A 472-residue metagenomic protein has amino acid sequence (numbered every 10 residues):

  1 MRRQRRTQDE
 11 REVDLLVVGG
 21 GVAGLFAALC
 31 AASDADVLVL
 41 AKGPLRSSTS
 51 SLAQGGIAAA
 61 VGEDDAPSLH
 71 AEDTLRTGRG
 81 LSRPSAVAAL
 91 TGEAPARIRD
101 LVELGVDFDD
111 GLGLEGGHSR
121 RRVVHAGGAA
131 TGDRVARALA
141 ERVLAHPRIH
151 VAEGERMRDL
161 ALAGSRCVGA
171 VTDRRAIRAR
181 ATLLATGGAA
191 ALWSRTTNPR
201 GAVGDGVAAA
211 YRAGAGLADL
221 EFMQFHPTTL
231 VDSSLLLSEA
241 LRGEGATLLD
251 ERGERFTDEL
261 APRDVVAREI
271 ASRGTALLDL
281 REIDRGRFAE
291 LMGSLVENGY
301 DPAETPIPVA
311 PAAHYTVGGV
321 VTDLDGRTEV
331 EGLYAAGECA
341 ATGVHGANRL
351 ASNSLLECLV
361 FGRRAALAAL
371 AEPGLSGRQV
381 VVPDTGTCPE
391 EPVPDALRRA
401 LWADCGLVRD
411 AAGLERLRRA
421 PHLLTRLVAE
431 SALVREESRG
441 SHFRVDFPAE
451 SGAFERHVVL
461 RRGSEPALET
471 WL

Functional and structural regions predicted by a protein language model:
M1-V13, V22, C30, D36 (+14 more regions): Glycine- and aromatic-enriched mobile tails/lids
L15-G21, A176-V203, A335-H345: Catalytic-site beta-strand/loop segments enriched in glycine and acidic/polar residues
D36-A41, D219: Short beta-strand "acidic-cap" motif of Rossmann-like dinucleotide-binding folds
L45, A209, A213-A310, A368-G374: An anion/pyrophosphate-binding glycine-rich loop and adjacent beta-alpha core in soluble alpha-beta enzymes
A58-L90: Glycine-rich active-site loop/strand segments that organize a redox cofactor
T77-E115: Rossmann-like flavin
V102-R175, A181, A185, H226-S233 (+1 more regions): Conserved redox-cofactor binding core of oxidoreductases
A181-L235, L359-F361: Glycine-rich loop(s) and the adjacent beta-strand/alpha-helix scaffold that form part
